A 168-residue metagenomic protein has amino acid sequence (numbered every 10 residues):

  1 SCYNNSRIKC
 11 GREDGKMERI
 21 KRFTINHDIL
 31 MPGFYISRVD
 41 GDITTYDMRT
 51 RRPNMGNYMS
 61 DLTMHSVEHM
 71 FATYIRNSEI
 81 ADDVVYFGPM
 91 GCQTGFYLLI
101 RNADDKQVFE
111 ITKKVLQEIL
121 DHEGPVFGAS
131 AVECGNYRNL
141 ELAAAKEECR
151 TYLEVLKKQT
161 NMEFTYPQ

Functional and structural regions predicted by a protein language model:
Y3-K9: Short, positively charged and aromatic/hydrophobic N-terminal segments
C10-N54, K158, Y166-Q168: Non-catalytic terminal extensions that flank enzyme cores
I43-R76, Y86-F87: Active/ligand-binding-proximal structured segments within catalytic/core domains that scaffold catalytic residues
M48, F96-I100: Short, well-ordered beta-strand elements
H69-I80, K114-Q117, D121: Short, intrinsically disordered, mixed-charge
D83: Short, ligand-facing micro-motifs at secondary-structure edges
M90-G95: Short, conserved phosphate-binding/catalytic loop or strand-edge motifs used in phosphoryl-/nucleotidyl-transfer
L99-Q168: Acidic/histidine-enriched segments that form metal/cofactor-coordinating and catalytic pocket/exosite environments
